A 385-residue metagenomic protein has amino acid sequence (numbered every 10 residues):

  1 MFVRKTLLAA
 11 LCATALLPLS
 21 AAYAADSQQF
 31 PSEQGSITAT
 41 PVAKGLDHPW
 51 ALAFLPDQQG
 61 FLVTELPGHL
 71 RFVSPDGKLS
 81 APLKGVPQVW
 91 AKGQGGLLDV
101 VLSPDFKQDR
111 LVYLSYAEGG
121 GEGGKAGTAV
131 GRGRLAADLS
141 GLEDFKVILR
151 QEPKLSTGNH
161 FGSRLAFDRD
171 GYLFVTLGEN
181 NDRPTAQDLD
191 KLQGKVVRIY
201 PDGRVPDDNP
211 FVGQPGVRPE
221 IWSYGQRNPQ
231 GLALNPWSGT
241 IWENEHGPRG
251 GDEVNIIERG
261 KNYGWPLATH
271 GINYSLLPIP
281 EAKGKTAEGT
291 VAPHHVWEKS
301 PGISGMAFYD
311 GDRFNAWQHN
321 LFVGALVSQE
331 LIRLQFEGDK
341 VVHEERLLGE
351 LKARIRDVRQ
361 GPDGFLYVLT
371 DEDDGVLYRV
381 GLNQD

Functional and structural regions predicted by a protein language model:
M1-A10: Bacterial N-terminal signal peptides that target proteins for export
A9-P18: Bacterial N-terminal signal peptides
Y23-R183, G231-L234, G239-G247, K299-E337 (+1 more regions): Acidic, Gly/Ser/Thr-rich repeat motifs that build Ca2+-stabilized beta-propeller blades
Y23-T38, L139-L142, R204-Q214, G271-A287 (+1 more regions): Blade/loop signatures of beta-propeller domains
T40-P41, S80-P87, G141-R150, G203-F211 (+2 more regions): Beta-propeller fold detector
A129-D138, L189-D202, I257-E258: Beta-propeller blade signature
V197, N255-T286: Mobile, glycine-enriched helix-loop/loop "lid" segments at the mouths of ligand-binding/catalytic clefts that gate
V341-P362: Conserved blade-ending motifs and adjacent loop-strand segments that build the rim/top face of beta-propeller domains
